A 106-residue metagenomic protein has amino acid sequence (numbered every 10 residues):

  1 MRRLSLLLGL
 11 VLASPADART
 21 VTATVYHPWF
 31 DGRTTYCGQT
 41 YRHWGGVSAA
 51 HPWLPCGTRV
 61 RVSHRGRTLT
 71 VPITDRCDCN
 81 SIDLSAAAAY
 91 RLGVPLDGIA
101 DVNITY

Functional and structural regions predicted by a protein language model:
M1-L7: Sec-dependent signal peptide recognition, specifically the positively charged N-region followed immediately by
L4, S14-Y106: Secreted/periplasmic proteins
